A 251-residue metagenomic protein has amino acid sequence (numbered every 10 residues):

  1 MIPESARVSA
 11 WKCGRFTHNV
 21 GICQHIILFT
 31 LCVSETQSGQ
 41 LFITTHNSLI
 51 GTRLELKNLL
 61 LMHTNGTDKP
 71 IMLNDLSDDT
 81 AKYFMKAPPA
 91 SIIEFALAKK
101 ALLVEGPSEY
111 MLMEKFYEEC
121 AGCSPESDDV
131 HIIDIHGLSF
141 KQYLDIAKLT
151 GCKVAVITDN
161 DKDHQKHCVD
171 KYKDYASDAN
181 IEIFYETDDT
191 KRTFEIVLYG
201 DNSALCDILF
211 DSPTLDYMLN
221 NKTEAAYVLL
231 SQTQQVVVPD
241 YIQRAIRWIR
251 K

Functional and structural regions predicted by a protein language model:
M1-S91, M111: Switch/communication elements of ASCE P-loop NTPase nucleotide-binding domains
P89-L103, S108-K251: Acidic, Mg2+-coordinating catalytic modules of nucleic-acid enzymes
